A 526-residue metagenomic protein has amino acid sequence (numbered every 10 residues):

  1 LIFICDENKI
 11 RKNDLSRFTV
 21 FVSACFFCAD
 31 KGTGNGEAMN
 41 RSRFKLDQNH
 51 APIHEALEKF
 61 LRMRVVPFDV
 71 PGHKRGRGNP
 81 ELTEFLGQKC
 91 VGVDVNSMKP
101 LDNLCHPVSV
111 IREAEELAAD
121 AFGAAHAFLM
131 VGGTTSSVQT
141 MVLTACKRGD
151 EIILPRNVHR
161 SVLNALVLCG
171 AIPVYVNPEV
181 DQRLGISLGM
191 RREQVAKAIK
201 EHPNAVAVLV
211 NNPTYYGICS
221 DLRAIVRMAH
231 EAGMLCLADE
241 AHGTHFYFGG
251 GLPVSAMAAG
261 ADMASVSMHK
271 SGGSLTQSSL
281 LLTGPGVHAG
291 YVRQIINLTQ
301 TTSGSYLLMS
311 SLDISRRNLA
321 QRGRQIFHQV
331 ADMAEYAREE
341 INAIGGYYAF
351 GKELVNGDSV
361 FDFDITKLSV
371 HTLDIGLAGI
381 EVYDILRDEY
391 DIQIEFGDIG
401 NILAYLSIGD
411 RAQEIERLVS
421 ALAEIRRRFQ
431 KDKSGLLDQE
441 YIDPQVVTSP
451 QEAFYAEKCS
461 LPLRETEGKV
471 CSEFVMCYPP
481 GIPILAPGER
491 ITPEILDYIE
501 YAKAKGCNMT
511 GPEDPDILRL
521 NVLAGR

Functional and structural regions predicted by a protein language model:
C5, C25-C28: Cysteine-centered motifs
M39-S109, P479-P480: N-terminal "arm"/small-domain region of PLP-dependent enzymes with the aminotransferase-like
V91-G133: Conserved N-terminal alpha-helix of the aminotransferase class I/II PLP-enzyme fold
C146-L166: Conserved PLP-anchoring active-site segment centered on the Schiff-base-forming lysine
L184-H245: Active-site phosphate-binding strand-loop segment of PLP-dependent enzymes
V254-Q294, Q300-S311: Active-site PLP attachment segment
S315-R338, E414: Structural signature of PLP-dependent enzymes
Y336-G511: Conserved C-terminal alpha-helix-loop-beta "cap" of PLP-dependent enzymes that closes/shapes the active-site mouth
